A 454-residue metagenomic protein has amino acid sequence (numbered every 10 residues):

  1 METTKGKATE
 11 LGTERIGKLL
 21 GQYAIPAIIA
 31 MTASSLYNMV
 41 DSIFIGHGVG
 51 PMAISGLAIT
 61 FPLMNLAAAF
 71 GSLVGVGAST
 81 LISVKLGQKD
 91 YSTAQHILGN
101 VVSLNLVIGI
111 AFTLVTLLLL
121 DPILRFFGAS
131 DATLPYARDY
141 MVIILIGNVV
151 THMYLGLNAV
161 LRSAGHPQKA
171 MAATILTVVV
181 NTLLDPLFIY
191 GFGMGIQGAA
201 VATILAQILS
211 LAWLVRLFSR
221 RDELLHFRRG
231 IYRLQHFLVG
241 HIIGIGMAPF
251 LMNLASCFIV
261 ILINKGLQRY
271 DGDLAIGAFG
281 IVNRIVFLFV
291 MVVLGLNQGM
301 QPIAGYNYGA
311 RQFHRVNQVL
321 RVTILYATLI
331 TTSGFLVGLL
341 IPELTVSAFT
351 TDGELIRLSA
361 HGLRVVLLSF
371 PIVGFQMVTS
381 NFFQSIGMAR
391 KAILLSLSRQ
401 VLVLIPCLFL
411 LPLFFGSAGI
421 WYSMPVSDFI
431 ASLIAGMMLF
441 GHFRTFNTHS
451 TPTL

Functional and structural regions predicted by a protein language model:
M1-A24, I82-V149, G191-M247, A304-S369 (+1 more regions): Short alpha-helical transmembrane segments in multi-pass integral membrane proteins
L11-G48, P62-G77, L81, L106-T113 (+4 more regions): N-terminal transmembrane alpha-helices
Q22-D41, I143, T177, A206-S210 (+4 more regions): Transmembrane helical elements of multi-pass membrane transporters/channels
L36-S55, L124-D131, L187-M194, C257-R284 (+4 more regions): Helix-terminus/linker motif at the lipid-water interface of multi-pass membrane proteins
S42, P51-I54, Y91, L120 (+6 more regions): Membrane-helix interface/capping residues of multi-pass secondary transporters
I54-L114, T151-A170, A278-L336, L340-P342 (+1 more regions): Small-residue-rich hydrophobic transmembrane alpha-helices
L66-A69, T113, N181-P186, L211-V215 (+4 more regions): Hydrophobic transmembrane alpha-helices of multi-pass small-molecule transporters
I144-R162, A173-N181, A199-A212, L294-N297 (+3 more regions): Short runs within selected transmembrane alpha-helices of multi-pass transporters and secretion channels
